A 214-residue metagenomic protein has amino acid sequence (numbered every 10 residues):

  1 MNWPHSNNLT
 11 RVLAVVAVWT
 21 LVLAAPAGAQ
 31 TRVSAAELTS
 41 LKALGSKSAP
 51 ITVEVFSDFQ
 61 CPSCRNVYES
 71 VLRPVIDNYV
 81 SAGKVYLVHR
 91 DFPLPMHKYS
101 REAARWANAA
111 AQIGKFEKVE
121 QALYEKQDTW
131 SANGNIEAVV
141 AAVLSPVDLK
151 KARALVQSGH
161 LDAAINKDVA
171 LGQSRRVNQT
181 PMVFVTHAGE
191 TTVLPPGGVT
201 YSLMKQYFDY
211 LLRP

Functional and structural regions predicted by a protein language model:
M1-L9: N-terminal secretory signal peptides that target proteins for export/translocation
W3, A141-P214: C-terminal cap of thioredoxin/glutaredoxin-like
V12-A24: Bacterial N-terminal signal peptides
A25-A29: Sec/Tat signal peptide C-region and signal peptidase I cleavage site
S34-I51: A short beta-strand-turn-helix
L38-T39, V71-R73, A170: Alpha-helical scaffolding within the catalytic cores of extracellular/periplasmic polymer-degrading hydrolases
A49, S57-V143, R175-N178, D209-P214: Structural alpha/beta surface segment adjacent to cysteine/selenocysteine redox centers across thiol/disulfide enzymes
V53, C61, V183: Conserved S/T- and glycine-rich ATP-binding loop of Class I adenylate-forming
